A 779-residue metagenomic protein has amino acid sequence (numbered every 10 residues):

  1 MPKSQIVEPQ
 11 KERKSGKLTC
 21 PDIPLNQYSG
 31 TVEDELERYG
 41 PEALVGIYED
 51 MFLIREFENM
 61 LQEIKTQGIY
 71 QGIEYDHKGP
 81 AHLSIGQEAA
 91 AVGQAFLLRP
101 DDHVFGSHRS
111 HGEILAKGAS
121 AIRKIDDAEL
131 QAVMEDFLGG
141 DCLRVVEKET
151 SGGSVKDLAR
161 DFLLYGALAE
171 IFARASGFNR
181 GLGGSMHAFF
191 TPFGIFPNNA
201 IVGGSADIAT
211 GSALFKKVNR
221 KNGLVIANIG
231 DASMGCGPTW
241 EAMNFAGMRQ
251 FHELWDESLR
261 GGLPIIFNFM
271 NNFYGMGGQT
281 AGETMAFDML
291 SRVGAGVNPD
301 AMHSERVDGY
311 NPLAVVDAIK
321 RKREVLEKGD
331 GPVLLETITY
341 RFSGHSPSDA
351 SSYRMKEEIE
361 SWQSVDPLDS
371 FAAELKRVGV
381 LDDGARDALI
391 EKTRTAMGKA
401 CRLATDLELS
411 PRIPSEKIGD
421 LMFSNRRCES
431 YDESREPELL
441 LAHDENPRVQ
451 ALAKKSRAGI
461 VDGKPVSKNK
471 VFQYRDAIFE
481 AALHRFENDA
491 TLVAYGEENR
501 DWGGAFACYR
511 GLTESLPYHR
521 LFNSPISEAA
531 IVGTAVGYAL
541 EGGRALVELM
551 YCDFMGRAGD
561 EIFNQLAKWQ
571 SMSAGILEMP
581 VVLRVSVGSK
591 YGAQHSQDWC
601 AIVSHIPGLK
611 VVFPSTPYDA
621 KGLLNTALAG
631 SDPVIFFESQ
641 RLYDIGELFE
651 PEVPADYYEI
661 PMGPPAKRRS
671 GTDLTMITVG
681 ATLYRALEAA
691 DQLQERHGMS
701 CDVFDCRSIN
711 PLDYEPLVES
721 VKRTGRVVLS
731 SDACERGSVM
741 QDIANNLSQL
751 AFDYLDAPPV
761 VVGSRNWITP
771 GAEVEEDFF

Functional and structural regions predicted by a protein language model:
M1-A90, L130-A132, C142-L143, F342-L516 (+1 more regions): Conserved acidic/glycine
L61, A173-F189, N219-R220, S291-R292 (+2 more regions): Acidic-glycine-rich active-site phosphate/pyrophosphate-binding loop
E63, G72-I265, G275-A301, K590-H595: Cofactor-binding active-site loop characterized by glycine-rich and histidine/acidic residues
Q71-H77, E147-S151, G184-N199, N222-N228 (+7 more regions): Glycine/charged-rich beta-loop-alpha catalytic/anionic-binding loops adjacent to active sites
A89, F193-N271, G309-V325, V493 (+3 more regions): Thiamine diphosphate
E253-P411, G511, L577-M579, Q640-F779: Thiamine diphosphate
Y591-I677: Phosphate/diphosphate-binding glycine-rich loops and adjacent basic-rich segments that engage nucleotide
